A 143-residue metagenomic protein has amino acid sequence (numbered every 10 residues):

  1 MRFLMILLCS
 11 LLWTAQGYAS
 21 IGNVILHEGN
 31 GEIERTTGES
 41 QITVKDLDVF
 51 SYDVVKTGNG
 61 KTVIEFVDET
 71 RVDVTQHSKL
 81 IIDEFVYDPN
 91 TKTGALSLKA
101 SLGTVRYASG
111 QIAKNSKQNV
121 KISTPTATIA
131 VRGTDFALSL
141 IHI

Functional and structural regions predicted by a protein language model:
M5-W13: Bacterial N-terminal signal peptides
Y18-N59, V63-I141: Flexible, surface-exposed loop/linker segments and immediately adjacent secondary-structure boundaries
